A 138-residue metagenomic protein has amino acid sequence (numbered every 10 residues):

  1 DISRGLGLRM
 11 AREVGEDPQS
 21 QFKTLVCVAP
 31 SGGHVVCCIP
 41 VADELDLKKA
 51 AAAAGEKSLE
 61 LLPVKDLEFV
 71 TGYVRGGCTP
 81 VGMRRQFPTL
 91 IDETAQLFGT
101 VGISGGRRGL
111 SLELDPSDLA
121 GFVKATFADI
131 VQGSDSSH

Functional and structural regions predicted by a protein language model:
D1-H138: Extended, low-hydrophobicity, polar/charged segments
